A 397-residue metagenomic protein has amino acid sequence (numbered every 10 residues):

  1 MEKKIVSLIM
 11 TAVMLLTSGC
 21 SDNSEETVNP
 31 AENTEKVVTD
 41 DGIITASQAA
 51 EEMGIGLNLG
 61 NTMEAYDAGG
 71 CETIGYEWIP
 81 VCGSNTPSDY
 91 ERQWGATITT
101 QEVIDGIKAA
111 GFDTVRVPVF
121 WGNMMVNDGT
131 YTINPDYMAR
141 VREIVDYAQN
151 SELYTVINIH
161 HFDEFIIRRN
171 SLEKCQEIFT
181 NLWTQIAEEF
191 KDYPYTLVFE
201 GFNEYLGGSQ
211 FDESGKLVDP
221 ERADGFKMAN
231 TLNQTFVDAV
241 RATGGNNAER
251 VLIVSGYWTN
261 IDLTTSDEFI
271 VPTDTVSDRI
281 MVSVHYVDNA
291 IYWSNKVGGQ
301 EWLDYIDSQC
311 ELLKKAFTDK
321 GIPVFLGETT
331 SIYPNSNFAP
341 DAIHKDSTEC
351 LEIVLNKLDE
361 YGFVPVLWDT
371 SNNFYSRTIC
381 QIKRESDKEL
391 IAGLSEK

Functional and structural regions predicted by a protein language model:
E2-T11: Sec-dependent signal peptide recognition, specifically the positively charged N-region followed immediately by
L16-G19: C-terminal motif of bacterial Sec signal peptides marking the signal peptidase cleavage site
S21-N23: Bacterial signal peptide processing site
N29-T114: N-terminal carbohydrate-binding accessory modules
I55, E301-L303, D307-E396: Substrate-binding cleft of secreted/luminal carbohydrate-active enzymes
Y90-V115, V119, M125, T130-H161 (+2 more regions): An active-site-proximal structural segment forming one wall of the substrate-binding cleft that immediately precedes
W121-A139, H161-E177, G207-E221, K296-G298 (+2 more regions): Surface-exposed, active-site-proximal loop segments in enzymatic domains
E177-G298, E311-I332, E360-F363: Active-site region of glycoside hydrolase catalytic domains
